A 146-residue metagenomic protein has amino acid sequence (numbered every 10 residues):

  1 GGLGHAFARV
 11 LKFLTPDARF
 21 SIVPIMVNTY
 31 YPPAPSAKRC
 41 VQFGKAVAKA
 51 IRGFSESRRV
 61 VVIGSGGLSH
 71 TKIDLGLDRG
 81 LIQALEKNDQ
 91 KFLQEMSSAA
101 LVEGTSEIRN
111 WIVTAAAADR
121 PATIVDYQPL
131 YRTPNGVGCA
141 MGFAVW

Functional and structural regions predicted by a protein language model:
G1-K45, A50-G53, I73-W146: Flexible, D/E/H-enriched segments
I25, R58-G66: Beta-strand elements within well-structured catalytic alpha/beta cores of enzymes that handle phosphate/sulfate esters
G67-T71: Phosphate/ribose-phosphate-bearing ligand recognition and processing surfaces, centered on ADP-ribose/NAD(+/P+) systems
